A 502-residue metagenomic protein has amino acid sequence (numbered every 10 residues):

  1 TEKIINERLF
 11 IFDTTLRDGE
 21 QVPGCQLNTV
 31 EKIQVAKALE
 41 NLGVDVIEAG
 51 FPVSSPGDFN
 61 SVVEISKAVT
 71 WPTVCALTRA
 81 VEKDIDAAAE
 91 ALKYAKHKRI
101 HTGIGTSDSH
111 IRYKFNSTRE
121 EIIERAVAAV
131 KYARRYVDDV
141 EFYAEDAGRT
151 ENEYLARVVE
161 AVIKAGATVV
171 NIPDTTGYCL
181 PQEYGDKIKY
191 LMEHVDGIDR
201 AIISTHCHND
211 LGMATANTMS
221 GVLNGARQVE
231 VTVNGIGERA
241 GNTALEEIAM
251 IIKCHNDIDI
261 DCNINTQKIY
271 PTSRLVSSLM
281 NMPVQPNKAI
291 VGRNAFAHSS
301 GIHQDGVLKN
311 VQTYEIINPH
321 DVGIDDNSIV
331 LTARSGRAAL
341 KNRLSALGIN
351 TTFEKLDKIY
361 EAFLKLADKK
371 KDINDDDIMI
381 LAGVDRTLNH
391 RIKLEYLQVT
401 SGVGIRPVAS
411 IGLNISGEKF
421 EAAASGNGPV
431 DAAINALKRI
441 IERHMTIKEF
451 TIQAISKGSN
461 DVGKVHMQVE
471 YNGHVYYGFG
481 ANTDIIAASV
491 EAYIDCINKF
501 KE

Functional and structural regions predicted by a protein language model:
T1-T15, M250, N256-A423, S459-V462: A mid-to-C-terminal "edge-of-domain" accessory segment
L9-I11, V22-V46, F59-A68, E82-I203 (+1 more regions): Alpha/beta enzyme core
D18, V22-P23, F51-P56, S107-S109 (+5 more regions): Short, small-residue-enriched loops and turns at beta-alpha junctions that line or gate enzyme active sites
Q21-V22, Q26, E31-A36, K371-Y476 (+1 more regions): Non-catalytic terminal/interface segments that mediate subunit docking, oligomerization, and allosteric communication
L42, A68, A91, A95 (+13 more regions): Change "in soluble alpha/beta enzymes" to "in soluble alpha/beta proteins
W71, P173-T175, E230-E238, K253-C262 (+3 more regions): Short beta-alpha connecting loops at secondary-structure transitions that line or flank enzyme active sites
C179, G185-K309: Catalytic alpha/beta core domains of metabolic enzymes, predominantly
